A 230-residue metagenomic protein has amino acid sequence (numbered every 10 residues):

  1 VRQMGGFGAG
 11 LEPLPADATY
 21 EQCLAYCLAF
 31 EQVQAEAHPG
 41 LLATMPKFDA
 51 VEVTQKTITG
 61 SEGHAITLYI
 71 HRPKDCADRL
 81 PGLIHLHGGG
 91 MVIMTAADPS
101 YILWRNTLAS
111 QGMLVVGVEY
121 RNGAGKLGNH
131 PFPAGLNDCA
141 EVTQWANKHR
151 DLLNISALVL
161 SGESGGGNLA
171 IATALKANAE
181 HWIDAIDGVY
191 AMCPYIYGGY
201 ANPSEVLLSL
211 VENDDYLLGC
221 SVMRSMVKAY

Functional and structural regions predicted by a protein language model:
Q3-L28, L41-Y230: Alpha/beta-hydrolase superfamily serine-hydrolase fold, recognizing
